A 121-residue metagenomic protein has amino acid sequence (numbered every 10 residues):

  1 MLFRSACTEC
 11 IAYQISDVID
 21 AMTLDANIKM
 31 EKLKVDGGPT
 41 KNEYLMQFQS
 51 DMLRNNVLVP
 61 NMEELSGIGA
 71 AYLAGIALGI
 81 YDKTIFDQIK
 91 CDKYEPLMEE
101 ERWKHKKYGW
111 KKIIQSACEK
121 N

Functional and structural regions predicted by a protein language model:
M1-N121: Glycine/Thr-rich phosphate-binding loops that ligate phosphate moieties of nucleotide and other phosphorylated ligands
